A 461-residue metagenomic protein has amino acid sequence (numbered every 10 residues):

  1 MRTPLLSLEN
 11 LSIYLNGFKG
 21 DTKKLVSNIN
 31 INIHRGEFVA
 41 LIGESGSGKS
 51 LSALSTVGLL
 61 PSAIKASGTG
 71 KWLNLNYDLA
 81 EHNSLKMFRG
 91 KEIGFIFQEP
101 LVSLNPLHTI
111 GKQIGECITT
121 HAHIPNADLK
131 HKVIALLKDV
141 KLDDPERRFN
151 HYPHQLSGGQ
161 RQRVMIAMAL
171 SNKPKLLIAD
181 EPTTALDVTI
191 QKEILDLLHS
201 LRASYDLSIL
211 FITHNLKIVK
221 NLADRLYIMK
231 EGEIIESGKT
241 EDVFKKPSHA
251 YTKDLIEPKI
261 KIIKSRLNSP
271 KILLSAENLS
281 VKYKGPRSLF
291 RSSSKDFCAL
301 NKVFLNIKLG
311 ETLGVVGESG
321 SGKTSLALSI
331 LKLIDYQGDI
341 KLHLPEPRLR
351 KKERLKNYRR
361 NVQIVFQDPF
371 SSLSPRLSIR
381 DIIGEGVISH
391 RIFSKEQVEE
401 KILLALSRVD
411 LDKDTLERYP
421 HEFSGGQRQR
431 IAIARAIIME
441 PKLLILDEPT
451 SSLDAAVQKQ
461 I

Functional and structural regions predicted by a protein language model:
T69-M87, P125, D196, D339-N357 (+1 more regions): ABC ATPase NBD Q-loop/coupling interface
Y77-G94, K112, T120, D242-P247 (+4 more regions): ABC ATPase NBD coupling module
D128-R147, Q397-D414: Conserved ABC ATPase "signature" region
H151-L156, Q160, Y419-F423, Q427: Conserved ABC ATPase signature
S171-K175, I438-K442, Q458: A short, proline-enriched helix->beta-strand linker immediately N-terminal to the Walker B motif in ABC-type P-loop
